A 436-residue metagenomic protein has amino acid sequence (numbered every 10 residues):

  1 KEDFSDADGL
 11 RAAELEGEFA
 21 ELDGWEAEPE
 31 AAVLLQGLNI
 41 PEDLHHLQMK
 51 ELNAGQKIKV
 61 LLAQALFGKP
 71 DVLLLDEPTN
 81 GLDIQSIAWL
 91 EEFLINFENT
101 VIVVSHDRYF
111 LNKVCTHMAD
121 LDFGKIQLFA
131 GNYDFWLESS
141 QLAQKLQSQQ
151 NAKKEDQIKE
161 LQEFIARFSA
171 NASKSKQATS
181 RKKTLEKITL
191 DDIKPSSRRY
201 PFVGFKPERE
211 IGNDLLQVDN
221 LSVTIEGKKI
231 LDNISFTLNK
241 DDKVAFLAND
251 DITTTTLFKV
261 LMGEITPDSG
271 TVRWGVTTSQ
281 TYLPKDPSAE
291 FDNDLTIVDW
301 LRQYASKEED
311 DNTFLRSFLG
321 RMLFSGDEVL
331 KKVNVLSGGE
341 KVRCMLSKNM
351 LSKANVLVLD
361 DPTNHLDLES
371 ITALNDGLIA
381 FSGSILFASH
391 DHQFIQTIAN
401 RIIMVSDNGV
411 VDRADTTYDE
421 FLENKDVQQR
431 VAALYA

Functional and structural regions predicted by a protein language model:
K1-Q149, E208-A436: ABC ATP-binding cassette signature C-motif
F4, F19, E26, K154 (+5 more regions): Leucine-rich amphipathic alpha-helices with coiled-coil/heptad-repeat character
G9, D83, T179-L190: Extended non-transmembrane interhelical loops and adjacent amphipathic helices of multipass membrane proteins
A32-L38, E163-R167, K183-I188: Short amphipathic coiled-coil heptad-repeat segments
N99, E163, A170, L190-I193 (+2 more regions): Generic structural signal for secondary-structure transition and capping sites
Q147-L161, I165-R167, K174-K183, R199 (+1 more regions): ABC ATPase nucleotide-binding domains
I193-L215: ABC-family P-loop ATPase nucleotide-binding domain
